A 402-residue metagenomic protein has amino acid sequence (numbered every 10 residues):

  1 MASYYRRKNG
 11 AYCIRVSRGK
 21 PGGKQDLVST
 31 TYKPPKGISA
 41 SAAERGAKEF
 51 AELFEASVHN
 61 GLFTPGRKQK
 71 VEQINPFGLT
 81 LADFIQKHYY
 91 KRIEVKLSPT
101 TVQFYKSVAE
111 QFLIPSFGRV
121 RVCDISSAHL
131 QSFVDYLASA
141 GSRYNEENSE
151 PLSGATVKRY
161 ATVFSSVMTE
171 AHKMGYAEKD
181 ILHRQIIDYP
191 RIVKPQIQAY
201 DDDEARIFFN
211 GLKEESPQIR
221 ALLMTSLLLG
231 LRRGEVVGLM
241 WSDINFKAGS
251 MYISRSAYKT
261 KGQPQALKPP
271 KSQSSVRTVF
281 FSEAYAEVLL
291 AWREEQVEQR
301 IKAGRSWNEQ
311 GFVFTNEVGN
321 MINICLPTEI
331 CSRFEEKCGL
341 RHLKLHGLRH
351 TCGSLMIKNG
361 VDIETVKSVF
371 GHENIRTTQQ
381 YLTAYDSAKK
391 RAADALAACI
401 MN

Functional and structural regions predicted by a protein language model:
K20-D124, A128-Q131, E294-E309: N-terminal DNA-binding module of tyrosine recombinases/phage integrases
A56-V71, K87-P99, E110-Q196, N210-G211: N-terminal core-binding DNA-recognition domain of tyrosine recombinases/integrases
S139, N210, A248, K259-V276 (+3 more regions): C-terminal secondary-structure termini that scaffold catalytic or DNA-interacting sites
R143, E147-G154, K158-Y160, K173-M240 (+4 more regions): Basic, Lys/Arg- and aromatic-enriched nucleic-acid-binding interface segment
K173, M224, L228, E235 (+4 more regions): C-terminal catalytic core of tyrosine-transesterase DNA break-rejoin enzymes
R191, A199, S256-K259, I363 (+1 more regions): Catalytic-site neighborhood detector that most strongly recognizes the C-terminal catalytic loop/helix of tyrosine
D202-R206, S282-L340: Active-site/catalytic core of tyrosine-dependent DNA strand-transfer enzymes
D243-S250, H342, V361-Q380: Short, polar N-cap/turn motifs at the start of nucleic acid-interacting alpha helices
